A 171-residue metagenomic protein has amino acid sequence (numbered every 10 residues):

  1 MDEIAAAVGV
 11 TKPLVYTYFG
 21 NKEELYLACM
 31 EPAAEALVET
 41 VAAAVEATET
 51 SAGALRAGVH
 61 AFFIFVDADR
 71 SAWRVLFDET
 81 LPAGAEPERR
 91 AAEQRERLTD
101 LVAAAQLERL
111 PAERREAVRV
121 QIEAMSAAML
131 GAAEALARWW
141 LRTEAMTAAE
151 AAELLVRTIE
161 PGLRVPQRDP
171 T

Functional and structural regions predicted by a protein language model:
M1, E23, L27, E31 (+7 more regions): Short, structured helix-loop boundary elements
M1-E24, A28: Helix-turn-helix
A7, E24-A47, G53, A57-I64 (+4 more regions): Alpha-helical structural segments
E35-V38, A85-A112, E123-A127, G131 (+1 more regions): Amphipathic alpha-helical packing segments from all-alpha helical-bundle domains
F62, L76-F77, M129, I159: Short alpha-helical scaffolding segments that buttress acidic/His motifs in well-ordered protein cores
D67-R89, R138, R142: Amphipathic alpha-helical segments used for helix-helix packing
P166-T171: C-terminal effector-binding regulatory domain of bacterial HTH transcription factors
